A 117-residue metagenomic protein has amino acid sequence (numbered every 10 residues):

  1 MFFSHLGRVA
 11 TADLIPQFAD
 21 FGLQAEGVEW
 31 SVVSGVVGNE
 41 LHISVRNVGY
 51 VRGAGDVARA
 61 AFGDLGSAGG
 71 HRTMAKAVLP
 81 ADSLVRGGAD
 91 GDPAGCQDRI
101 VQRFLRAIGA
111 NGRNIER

Functional and structural regions predicted by a protein language model:
F2, L6-R117: Glycine-rich, acidic loop segments that terminate in or are immediately followed by a histidine
